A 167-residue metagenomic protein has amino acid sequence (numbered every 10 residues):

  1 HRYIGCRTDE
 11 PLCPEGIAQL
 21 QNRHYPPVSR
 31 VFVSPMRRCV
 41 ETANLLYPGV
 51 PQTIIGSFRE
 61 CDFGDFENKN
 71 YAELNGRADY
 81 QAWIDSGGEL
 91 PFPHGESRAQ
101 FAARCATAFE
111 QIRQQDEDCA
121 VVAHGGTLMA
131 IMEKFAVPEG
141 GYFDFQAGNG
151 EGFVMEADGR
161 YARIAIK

Functional and structural regions predicted by a protein language model:
H1-V50: Active-site-proximal alpha-helix that buttresses catalytic centers in soluble enzyme cores
Y25-P27, I112-E117: Glycine-rich phosphate-binding loop signature in dinucleotide/nucleotide-binding domains
V33-S34, A103, V122-A123: Short beta-strand scaffold positions
L45, A130-K134: Active-site signature of alpha/beta-hydrolase-fold catalytic machinery across serine- and Asp/Cys-nucleophile hydrolases
L46-R104: Phosphate-handling substructures
Q115-G125: Generic beta-sheet signal
G125-M129, A162: GST superfamily/GST-like fold recognition
P138-I164: Domain-level recognition of soluble alpha/beta enzyme cores, biased toward histidine phosphatases/phosphomutases
